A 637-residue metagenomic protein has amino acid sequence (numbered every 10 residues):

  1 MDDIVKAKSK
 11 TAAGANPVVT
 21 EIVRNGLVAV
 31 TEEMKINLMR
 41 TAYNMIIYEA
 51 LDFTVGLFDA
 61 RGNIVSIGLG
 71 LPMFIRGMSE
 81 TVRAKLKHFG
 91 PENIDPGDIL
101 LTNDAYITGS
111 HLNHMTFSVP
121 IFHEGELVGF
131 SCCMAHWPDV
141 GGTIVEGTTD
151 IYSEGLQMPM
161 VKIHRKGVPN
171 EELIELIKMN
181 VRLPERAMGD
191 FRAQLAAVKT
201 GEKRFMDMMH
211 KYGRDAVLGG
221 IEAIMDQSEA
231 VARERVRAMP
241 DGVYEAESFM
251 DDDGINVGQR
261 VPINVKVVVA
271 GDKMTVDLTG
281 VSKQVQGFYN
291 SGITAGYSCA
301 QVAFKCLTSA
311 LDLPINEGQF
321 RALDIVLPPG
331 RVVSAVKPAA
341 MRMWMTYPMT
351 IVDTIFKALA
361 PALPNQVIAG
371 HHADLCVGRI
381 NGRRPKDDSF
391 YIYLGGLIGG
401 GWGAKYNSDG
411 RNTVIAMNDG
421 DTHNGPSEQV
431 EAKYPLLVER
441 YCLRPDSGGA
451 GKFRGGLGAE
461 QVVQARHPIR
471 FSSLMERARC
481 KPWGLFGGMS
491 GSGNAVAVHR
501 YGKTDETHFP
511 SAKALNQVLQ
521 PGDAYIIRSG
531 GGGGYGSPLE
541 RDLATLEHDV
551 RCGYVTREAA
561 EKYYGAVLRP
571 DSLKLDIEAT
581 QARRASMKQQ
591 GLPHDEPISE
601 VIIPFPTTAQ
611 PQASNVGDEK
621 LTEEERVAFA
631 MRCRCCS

Functional and structural regions predicted by a protein language model:
D2-P96, L101-H123, L127-N615: Glycine/proline-enriched, intrinsically flexible loops and inter-domain linkers
N615-V627: Short, intrinsically disordered, charge-biased short linear motifs at domain edges
A628-C633: Residues immediately within or flanking Cys/His clusters that coordinate Zn2+ in small zinc-binding modules
C636: Short Cys/His-rich metal-coordination motifs, predominantly Zn2+-binding knuckles/fingers
